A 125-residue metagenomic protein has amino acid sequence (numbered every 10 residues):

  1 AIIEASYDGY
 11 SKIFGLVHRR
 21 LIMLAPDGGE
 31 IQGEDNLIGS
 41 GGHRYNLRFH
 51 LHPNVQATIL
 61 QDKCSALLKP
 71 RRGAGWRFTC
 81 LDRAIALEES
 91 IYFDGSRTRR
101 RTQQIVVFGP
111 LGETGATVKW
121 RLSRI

Functional and structural regions predicted by a protein language model:
A1-I125: CBM-like, beta-strand-rich accessory domains located in the C-terminal region of large, secreted polysaccharide-active
